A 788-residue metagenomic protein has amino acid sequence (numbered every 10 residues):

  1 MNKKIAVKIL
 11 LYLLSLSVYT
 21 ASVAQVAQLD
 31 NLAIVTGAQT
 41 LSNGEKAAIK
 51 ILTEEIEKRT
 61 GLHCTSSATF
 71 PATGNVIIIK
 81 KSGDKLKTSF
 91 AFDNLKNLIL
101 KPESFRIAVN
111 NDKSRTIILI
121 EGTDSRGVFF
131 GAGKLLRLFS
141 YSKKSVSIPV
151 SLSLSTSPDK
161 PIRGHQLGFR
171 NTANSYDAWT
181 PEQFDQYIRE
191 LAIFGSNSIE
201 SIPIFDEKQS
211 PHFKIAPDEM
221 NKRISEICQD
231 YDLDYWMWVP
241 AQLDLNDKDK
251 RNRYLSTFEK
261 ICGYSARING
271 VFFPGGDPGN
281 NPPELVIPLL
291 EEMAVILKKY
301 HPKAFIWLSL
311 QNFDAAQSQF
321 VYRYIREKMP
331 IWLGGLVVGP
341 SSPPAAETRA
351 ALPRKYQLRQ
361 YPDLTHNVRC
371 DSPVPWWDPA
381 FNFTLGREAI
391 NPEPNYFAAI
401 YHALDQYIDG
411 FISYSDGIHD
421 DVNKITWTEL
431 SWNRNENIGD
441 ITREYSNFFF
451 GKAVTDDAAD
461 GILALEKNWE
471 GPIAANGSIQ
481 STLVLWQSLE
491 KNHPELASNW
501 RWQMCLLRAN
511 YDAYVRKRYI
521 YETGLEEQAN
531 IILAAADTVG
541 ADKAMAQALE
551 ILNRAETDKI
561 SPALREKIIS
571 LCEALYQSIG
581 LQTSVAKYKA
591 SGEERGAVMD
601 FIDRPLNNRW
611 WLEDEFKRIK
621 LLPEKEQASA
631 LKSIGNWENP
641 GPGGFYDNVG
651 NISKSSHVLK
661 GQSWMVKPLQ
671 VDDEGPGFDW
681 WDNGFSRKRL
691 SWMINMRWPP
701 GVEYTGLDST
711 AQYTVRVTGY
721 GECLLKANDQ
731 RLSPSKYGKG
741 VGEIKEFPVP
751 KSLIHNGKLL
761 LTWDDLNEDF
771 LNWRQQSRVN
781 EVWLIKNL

Functional and structural regions predicted by a protein language model:
N2-K4, A48-I49, K134, W179 (+2 more regions): Composition- and surface-driven signal marking solvent-exposed, interaction-prone regions in large proteins
K4-A6, L11-S15, A21-K113, S145-S153: Acidic, contiguous N-terminal accessory segments
T36-T40, I78-D84, E121-T123, F169 (+6 more regions): Structural motif
S42, A48-I51, E55-E57, L95-R251 (+4 more regions): Feature activates predominantly on carbohydrate-active enzymes
S142-K144, N197, Q209-S225, Q229-D230 (+4 more regions): Catalytic-core regions of glycoside hydrolase
S415-N423, N435-W637: C-terminal non-catalytic alpha-helical accessory regions
K625-L707, N772-L788: Glycan-recognition and processing domains
S691-T710, T718-N787: Beta-strand-rich ligand-recognition modules
